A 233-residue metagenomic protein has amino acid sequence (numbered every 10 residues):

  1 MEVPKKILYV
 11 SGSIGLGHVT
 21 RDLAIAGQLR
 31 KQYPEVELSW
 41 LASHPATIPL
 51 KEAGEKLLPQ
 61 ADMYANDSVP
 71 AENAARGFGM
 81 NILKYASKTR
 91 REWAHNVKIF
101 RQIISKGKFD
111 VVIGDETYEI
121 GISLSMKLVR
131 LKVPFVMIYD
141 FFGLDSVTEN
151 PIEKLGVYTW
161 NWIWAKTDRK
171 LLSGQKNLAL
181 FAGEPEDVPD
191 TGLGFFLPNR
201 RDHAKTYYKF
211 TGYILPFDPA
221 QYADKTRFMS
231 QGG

Functional and structural regions predicted by a protein language model:
P4-K5, Y9-S11, Q32, V36-S87: Conserved nucleotide-sugar phosphate-binding/catalytic loop shared by glycosyltransferases and other
K6, D110-V111, L178: Structural motif
S11-L23: A short, glycine/small-residue-rich beta-strand->loop->alpha-helix junction that serves as a flexible
E37-S43, Y139, A179-E184: Short internal beta-strands
A46-P49, V112-R130: An aromatic- and histidine-rich active-site surface loop
A74-I120: Conserved nucleotide-sugar donor-binding subdomain of glycosyltransferases
L128-S146: Active-site proximal beta-strand in glycosyltransferases
V147, L155-G233: A nucleotide-sugar donor-handling region in carbohydrate enzymes
